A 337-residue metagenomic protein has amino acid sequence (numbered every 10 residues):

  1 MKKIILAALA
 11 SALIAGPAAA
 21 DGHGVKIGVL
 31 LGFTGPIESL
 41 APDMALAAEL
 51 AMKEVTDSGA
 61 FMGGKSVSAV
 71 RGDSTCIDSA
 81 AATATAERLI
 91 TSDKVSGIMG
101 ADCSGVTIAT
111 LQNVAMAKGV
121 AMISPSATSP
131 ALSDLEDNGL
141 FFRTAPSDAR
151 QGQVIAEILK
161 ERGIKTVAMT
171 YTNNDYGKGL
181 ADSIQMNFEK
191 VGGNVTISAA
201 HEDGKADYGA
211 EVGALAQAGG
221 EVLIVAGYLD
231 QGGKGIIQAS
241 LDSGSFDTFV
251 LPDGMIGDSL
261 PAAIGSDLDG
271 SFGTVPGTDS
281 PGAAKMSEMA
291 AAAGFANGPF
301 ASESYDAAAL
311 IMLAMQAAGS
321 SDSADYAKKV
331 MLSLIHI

Functional and structural regions predicted by a protein language model:
K2-A10, A20-H336: Extracytosolic ligand-binding ectodomains
A15-P17: N-terminal signal peptide c-region/cleavage motif recognized by signal peptidases
